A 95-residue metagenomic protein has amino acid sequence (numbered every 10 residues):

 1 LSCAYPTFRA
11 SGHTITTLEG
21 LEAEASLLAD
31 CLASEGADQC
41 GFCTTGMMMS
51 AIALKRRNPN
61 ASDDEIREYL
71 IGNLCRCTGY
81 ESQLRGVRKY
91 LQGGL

Functional and structural regions predicted by a protein language model:
L1-L95: Signature of N-terminal electron-transfer/Fe-S-associated modules in redox systems
